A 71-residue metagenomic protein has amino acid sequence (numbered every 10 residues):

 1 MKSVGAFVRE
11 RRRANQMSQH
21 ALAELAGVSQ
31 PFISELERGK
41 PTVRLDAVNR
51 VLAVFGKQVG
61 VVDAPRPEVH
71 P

Functional and structural regions predicted by a protein language model:
M1-S3: A detector for short, charged/polar N-terminal pre-domain segments
A6-A21, L25: Short basic helix-loop element that most often maps to the first helix and adjoining turn of HTH DNA-binding modules
G27-P41: Recognition helix of helix-turn-helix/homeodomain-like DNA-binding domains that insert into the DNA major groove
R38, D63-A64: Short, conserved catalytic or interaction motifs in soluble domains
D46-V61: DNA major-groove recognition helix of helix-turn-helix/homeodomain DNA-binding modules
R66-P71: Helix-turn-helix/homeodomain-like alpha-helical modules used for DNA recognition and transcription-factor dimerization
